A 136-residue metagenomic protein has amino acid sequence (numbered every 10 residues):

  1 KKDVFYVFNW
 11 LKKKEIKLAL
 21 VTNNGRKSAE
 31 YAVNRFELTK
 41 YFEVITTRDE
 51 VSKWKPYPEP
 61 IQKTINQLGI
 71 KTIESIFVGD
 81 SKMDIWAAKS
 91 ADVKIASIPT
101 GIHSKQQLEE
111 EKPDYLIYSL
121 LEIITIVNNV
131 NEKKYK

Functional and structural regions predicted by a protein language model:
K1-L20, R26, E30, P58: Short, acidic loop-to-helix structural element flanking the phosphoryl-transfer center in phosphate-processing enzymes
F5-K12, I65, I85-S90: Surface-exposed amphipathic alpha-helices with a cationic face
K14-I16, L68-E74, V130-K134: Glycine-rich phosphate-binding loop signature in dinucleotide/nucleotide-binding domains
T39-E43, K71, I117: Conserved H-loop
T39-K53: A short, structured active-site edge motif that brings together acidic residues
W54-I85: Conserved Lys-Pro-Asp/Glu-containing loop-to-beta segment of HAD-superfamily phosphomonoesterases, centered on
I76-Y115: Acidic, Mg2+-coordinating phosphoryl-transfer loop and its flanking beta/alpha structural elements, shared across
